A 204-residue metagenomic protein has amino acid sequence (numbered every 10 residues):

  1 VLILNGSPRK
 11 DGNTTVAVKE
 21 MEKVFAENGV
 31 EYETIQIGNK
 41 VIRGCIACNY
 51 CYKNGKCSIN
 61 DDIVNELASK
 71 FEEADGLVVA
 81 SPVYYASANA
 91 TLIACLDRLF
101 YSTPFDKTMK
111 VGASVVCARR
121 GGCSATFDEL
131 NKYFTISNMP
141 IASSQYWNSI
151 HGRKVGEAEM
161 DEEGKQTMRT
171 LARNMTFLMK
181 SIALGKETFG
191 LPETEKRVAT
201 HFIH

Functional and structural regions predicted by a protein language model:
V1-N28: N-terminal beta1-alpha1 ligand-phosphate binding loop
K23-V30, G76, F100-P104, T135-M139 (+1 more regions): Generic secondary-structure signature for well-ordered alpha-helical cores
V30-K40: A short beta-strand-loop structural module common to alpha/beta enzyme folds
K40-E72, V198-H204: Cysteine-cluster motifs in flexible loop/terminal segments that predominantly coordinate metals
K56-Y146: Helix-loop-strand module that forms the ligand-binding subsite of alpha/beta enzymes
P140-H204: Glycine-rich phosphate/pyrophosphate-binding loop and the adjoining helix
